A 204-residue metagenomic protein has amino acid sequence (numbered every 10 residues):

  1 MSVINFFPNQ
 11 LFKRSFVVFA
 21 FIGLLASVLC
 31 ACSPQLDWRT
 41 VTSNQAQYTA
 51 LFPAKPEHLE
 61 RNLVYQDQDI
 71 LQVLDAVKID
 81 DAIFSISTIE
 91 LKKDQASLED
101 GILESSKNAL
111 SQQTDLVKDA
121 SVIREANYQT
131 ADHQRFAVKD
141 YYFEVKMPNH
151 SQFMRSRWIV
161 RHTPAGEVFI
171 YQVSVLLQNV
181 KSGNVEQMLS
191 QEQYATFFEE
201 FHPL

Functional and structural regions predicted by a protein language model:
S2-F21: Bacterial N-terminal signal peptides that target proteins for export
V28-A31: C-terminal motif of bacterial Sec signal peptides marking the signal peptidase cleavage site
S33-Q35: Bacterial signal peptide processing site
T40-N62: Post-signal peptide N-terminal segment of mature Sec-exported envelope proteins
N62-L71, E99: Short acidic, Gly/Pro-enriched loop/turn segments at secondary-structure junctions
V73-A96, T114-K118, A126-L204: Short, well-structured beta-strand
